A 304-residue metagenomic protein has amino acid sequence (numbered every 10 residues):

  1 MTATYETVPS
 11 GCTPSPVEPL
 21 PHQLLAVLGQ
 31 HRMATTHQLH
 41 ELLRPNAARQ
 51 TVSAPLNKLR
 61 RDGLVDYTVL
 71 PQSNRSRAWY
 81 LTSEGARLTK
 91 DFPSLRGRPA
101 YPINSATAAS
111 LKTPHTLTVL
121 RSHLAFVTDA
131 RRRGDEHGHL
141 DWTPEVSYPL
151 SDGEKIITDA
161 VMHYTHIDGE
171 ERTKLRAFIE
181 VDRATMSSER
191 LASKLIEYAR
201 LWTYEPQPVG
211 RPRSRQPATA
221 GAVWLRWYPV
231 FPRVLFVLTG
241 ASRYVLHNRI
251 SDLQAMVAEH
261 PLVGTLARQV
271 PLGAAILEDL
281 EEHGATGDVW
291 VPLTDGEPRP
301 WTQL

Functional and structural regions predicted by a protein language model:
M1-T107: Nuclease-adjacent, charged terminal/linker segments that flank catalytic cores
Y5, T185, L191-S193, T203 (+1 more regions): Non-catalytic C-terminal interaction segments of nucleic acid-processing enzymes
L43, L56, R60, S122-G134 (+2 more regions): Hydrophobic, Leu/Ile/Phe/Ala-enriched alpha-helical segments that form helix-helix packing faces
A48, H115, S187, S242-R243: Alpha-helix N-cap/loop-to-helix initiation residues
T68, S110-T116, L124-A125, R132-A177 (+1 more regions): Active-site metal-binding core of divalent-cation-utilizing nuclease and nuclease-like domains
P71-N74, L150-D152, R226-Y228: A short beta-turn/loop motif at secondary-structure boundaries
V119: Short gly/ser-rich loop at a beta-strand->alpha-helix junction or flexible surface loop bordering the NTP-binding
